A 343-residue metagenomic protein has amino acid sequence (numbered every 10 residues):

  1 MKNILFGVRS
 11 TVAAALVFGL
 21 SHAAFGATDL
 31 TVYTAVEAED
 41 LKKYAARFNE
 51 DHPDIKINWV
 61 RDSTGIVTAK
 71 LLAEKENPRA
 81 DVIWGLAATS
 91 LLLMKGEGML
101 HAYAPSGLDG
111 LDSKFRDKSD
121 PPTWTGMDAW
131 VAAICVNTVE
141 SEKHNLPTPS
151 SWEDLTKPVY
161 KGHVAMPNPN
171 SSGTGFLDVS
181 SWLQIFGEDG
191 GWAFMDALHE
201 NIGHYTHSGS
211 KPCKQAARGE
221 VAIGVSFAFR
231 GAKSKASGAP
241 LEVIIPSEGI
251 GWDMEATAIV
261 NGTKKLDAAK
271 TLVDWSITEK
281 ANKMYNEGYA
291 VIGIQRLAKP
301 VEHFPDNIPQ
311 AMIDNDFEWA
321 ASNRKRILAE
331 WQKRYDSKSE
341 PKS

Functional and structural regions predicted by a protein language model:
T31, A35-N58, L72: Short, polar/charged alpha-helical segment
A35-K42, G65, R79-E220: Extracytoplasmic ligand-binding site segments that recognize negatively charged/polar headgroups
Y44, G190, F194, E255 (+2 more regions): Short amphipathic alpha-helical coupling segments at ligand-binding clamshell hinges and other catalytic/signaling
T89-L93, A217, A222-P240: A ligand-binding cleft/hinge motif common to bilobed small-molecule-binding domains
G110-K114, F194-H199, Y205-T206, S237-N261 (+1 more regions): Periplasmic-binding protein-like
C135-E140, V179-L183, D253-K265, M284-Y285: A bilobed periplasmic-binding-protein/Venus flytrap-type ligand-binding module shared by bacterial periplasmic
V159-P167, S276-A298: Periplasmic-binding protein-like
E188-G190, G293-S343: An extracytoplasmic/periplasmic, membrane-proximal ligand-sensing/linker region
